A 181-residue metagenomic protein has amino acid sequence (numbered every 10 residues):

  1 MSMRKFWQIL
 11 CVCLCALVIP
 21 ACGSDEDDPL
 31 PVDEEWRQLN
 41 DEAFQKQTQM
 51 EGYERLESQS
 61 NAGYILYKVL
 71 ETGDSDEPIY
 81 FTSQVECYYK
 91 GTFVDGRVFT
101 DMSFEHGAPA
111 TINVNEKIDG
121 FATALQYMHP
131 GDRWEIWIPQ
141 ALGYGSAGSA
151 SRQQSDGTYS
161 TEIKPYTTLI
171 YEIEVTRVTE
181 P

Functional and structural regions predicted by a protein language model:
S2, F6-W7, C22-P181: Cross-family detector of peptidyl-prolyl cis-trans isomerase
W7-L14: Sec-dependent signal peptide hydrophobic core
L17-A21: C-terminal motif of bacterial Sec signal peptides marking the signal peptidase cleavage site
